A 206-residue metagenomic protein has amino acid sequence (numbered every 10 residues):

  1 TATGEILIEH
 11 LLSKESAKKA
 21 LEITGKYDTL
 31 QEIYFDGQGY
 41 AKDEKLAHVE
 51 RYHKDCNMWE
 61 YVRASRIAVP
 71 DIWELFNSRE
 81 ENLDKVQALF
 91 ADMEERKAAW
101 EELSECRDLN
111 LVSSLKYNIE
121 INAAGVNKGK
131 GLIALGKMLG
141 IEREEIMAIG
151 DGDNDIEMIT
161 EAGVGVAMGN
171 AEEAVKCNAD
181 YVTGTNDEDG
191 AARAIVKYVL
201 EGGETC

Functional and structural regions predicted by a protein language model:
T1-A17, L21: Alpha-helical substrate-recognition element adjacent to the catalytic core
T1-A2, D43-E44, A98, M158 (+2 more regions): Short glycine-/acidic-enriched loop or helix-start segments at secondary-structure transitions that form or flank
A2-G4, E80-N82, S113-L115, T160 (+1 more regions): Short glycine-enriched loop/turn motifs at secondary-structure junctions
E5-I6, L46-V49, E101-L103, A162-V164 (+2 more regions): Short, glycine/charged-enriched secondary-structure capping and boundary segments
I8, S13, A41, E120-N122 (+1 more regions): Generic, ordered loop/turn and secondary-structure boundary motif
K19, I23, Y27-L30, Y34-I149: Conserved acidic, metal-coordinating active-site core of Asp-based, Mg2+-dependent phosphoryl-transfer enzymes
I119-C206: Mg2+-dependent phosphoryl-transfer enzymes with acidic/Ser/Thr/Gly-rich catalytic loops
